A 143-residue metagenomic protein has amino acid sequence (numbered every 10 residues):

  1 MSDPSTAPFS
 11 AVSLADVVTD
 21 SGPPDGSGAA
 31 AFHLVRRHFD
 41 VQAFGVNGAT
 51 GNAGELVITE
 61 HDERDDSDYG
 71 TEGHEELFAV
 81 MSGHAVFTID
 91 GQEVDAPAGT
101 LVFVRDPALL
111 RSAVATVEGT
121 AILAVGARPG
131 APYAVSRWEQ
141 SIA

Functional and structural regions predicted by a protein language model:
M1-E60, W138-A143: A short, N-terminal "cap"/entry segment at the start of jelly-roll beta-barrel domains of the cupin/DSBH fold
A43, H74-L77, G119-T120: Short, surface-exposed beta-edge/turn micro-motifs
V46, F103-V104, V117-A134: A short hydrophobic beta-strand segment most commonly corresponding to one strand of the jelly-roll/cupin
G48, S82, I89-G91, D106 (+2 more regions): Residue-level recognition of conserved beta-strand positions in structured domain cores
G51-E55, H84, R128-A131: Short, charged/polar surface micro-motifs in flexible loops or helix N-caps
G54-E72: Catalytic core of non-heme Fe(II) oxygenases with the double-stranded beta-helix
Y69-F87: Short, conserved beta-strand element in jelly-roll/cupin
G91-A108: Short acidic-glycine-tyrosine-enriched beta hairpin
